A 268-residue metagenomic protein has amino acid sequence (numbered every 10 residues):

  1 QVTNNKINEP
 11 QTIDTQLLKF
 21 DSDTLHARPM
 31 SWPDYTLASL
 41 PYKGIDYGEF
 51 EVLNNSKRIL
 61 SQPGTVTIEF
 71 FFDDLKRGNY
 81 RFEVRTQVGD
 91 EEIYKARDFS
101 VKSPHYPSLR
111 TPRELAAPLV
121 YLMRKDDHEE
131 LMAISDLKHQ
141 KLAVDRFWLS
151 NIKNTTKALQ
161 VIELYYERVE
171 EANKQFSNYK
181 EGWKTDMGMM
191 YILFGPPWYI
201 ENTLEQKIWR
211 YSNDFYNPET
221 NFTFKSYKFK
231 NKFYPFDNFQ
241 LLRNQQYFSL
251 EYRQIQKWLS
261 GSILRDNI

Functional and structural regions predicted by a protein language model:
Q1-T12: Contiguous beta-strand segments within globular domains
T12-S22, N79, D90-Y121: Short beta-strand elements
H26, P33-E69: Aromatic sugar-binding surface patches on proteins that engage polysaccharides or sugar-phosphate polymers
F72-G78: Surface-exposed, short loops/turns at beta-strand junctions within beta-sandwich domains
G78-R85: A short tyrosine-centered beta-strand micro-motif
S108-I162: Early exported N-terminus immediately downstream of N-terminal targeting peptides
D136, W148-L159, Y165-R168, N173-Y179 (+3 more regions): A cross-family detector of function-defining hotspots
D237-S249: Long, intrinsically disordered, low-complexity segments
